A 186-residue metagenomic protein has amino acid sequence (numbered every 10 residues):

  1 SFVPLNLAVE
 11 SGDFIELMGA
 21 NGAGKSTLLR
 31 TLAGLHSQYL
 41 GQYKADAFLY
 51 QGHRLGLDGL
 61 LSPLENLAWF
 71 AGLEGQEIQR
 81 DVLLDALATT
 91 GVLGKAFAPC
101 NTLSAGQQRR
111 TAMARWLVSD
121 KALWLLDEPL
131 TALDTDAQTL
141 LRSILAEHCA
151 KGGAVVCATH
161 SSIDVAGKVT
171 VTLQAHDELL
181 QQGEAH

Functional and structural regions predicted by a protein language model:
M18-A20: The feature captures the beta-strand-to-loop junction immediately N-terminal to the Walker
A33: Helix-to-loop junction immediately C-terminal to a conserved catalytic motif
R54, G59-G75, V82: Q-loop/switch helix immediately C-terminal to the Walker
R80-K95: Conserved ABC ATPase "signature" region
P99-Q107: Conserved ABC ATPase signature
M113, G152: Hydrophobic anchor residue at the start of the ABC signature
W124-E128: Catalytic Walker B motif of ABC-type/P-loop ATPase nucleotide-binding domains
